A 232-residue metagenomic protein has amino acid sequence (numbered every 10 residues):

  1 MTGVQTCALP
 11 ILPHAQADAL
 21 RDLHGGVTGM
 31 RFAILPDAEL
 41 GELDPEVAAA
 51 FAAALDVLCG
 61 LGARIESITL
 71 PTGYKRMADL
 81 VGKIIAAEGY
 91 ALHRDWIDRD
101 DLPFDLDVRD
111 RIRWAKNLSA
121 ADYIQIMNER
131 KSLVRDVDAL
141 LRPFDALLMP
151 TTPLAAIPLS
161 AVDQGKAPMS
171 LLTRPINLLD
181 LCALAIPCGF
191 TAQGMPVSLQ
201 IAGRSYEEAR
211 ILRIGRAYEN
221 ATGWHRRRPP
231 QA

Functional and structural regions predicted by a protein language model:
V4-A49, T72, A221-A232: A short helix-breaking turn/cap at a secondary-structure junction
A8-P10, D98-D105: Proline-centered turn/helix-capping motifs that create local helix->coil transitions or kinks
Q16, G29-A38, I68-V81, D105-L118: Flexible, acidic loop-helix segments that line cofactor/substrate-binding pockets
L40-A48, D79, K83, M127: Hydrophobic alpha-helical scaffolding
P45-T69, R94-R99, Y123, M127-F144: Acyltransferase
M77-L92: Charged, often glycine-rich, active-site loop that binds/positions anionic groups
D107, L118-A232: Glycine-rich, small-residue loops and helix-cap segments that act as flexible hinges at active-site edges
